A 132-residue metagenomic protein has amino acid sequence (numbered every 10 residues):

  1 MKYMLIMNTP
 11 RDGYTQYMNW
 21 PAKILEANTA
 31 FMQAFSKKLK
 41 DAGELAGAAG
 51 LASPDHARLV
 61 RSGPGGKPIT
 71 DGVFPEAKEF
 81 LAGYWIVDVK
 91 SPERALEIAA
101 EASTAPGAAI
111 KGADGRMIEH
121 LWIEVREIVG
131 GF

Functional and structural regions predicted by a protein language model:
M1-F132: Conserved, structured core segments of small domains
